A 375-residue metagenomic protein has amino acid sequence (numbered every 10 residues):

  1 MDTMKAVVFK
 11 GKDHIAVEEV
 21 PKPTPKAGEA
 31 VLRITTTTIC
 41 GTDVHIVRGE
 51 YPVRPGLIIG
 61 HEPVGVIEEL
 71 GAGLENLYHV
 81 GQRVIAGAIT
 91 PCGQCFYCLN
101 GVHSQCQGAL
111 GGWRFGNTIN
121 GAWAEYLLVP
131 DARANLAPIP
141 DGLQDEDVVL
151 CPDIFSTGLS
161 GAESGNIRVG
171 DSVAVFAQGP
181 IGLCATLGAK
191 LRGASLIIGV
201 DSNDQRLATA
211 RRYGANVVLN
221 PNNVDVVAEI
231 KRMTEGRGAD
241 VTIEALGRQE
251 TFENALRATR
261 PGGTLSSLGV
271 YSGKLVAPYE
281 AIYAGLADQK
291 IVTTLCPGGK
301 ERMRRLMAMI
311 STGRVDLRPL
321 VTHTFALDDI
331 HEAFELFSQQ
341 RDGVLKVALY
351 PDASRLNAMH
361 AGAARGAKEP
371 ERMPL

Functional and structural regions predicted by a protein language model:
M1-M4, E253-R257, G299-L375: C-terminal hydrophobic helical "lid"/dimerization subdomain of Rossmann-like NAD(P)H-dependent oxidoreductases
K10, P21-K22, R54-G60, F115-N120 (+1 more regions): Short Gly/Pro-enriched turn/cap motifs at secondary-structure boundaries
P21-T37, E50-L99, P140-G142: Glycine-rich beta-strand-centered segment in the early N-terminal region that forms part of a ligand/cofactor-binding
G81, P138-V224, A228: Mid-domain Rossmann-like dinucleotide-binding core that forms the NAD(H)/NADP(H) cofactor-binding site
Q94-F176: NAD(P)H dinucleotide-binding glycine-rich loop of Rossmann-like/cofactor-binding domains, especially the beta1-alpha1
G165-V169, R192, A208-K290, P351 (+3 more regions): Glycine-rich cofactor phosphate-binding loops and adjacent beta1-alpha1 units of small-molecule cofactor enzyme domains
N203, Y271, P297: Residues in the short beta-alpha loop(s) of Rossmann-like NAD(P)-binding domains
